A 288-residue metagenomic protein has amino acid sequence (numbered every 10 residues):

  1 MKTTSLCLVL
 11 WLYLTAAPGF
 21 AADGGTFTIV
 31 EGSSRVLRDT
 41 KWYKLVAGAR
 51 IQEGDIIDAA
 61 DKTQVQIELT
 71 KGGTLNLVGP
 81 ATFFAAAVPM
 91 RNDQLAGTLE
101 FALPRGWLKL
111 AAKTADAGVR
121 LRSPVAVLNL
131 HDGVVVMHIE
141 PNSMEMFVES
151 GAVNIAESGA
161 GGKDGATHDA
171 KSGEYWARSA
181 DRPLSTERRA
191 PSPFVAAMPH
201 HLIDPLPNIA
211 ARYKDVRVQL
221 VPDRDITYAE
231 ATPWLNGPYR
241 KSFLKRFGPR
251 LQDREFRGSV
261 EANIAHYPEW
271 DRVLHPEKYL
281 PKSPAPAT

Functional and structural regions predicted by a protein language model:
M1-C7: Bacterial N-terminal signal peptides that target proteins for export
S5, Y43-V46, V78, R91-T98 (+1 more regions): C-terminal interaction modules
C7-A16: Bacterial N-terminal signal peptides
F20-D58, Q64-Q66, T74, A265 (+1 more regions): N-terminal domain-start segments of secreted/luminal proteins
A22-K41, A60-T63, G79-D116, P124 (+2 more regions): Glycine- and acidic-residue-biased ligand/ion/polar-headgroup-sensing regions
G54-I56, W107, V127: Detector for repetitive beta-architecture
T63-V65, R182-P183: Short, charged beta-turn/beta-strand-edge "cap" motif at the junction between a beta-strand and an adjacent loop
E68-L69, L75, F84-A87: Acidic (E/D-rich), amphipathic helical modules within compact regulatory domains
